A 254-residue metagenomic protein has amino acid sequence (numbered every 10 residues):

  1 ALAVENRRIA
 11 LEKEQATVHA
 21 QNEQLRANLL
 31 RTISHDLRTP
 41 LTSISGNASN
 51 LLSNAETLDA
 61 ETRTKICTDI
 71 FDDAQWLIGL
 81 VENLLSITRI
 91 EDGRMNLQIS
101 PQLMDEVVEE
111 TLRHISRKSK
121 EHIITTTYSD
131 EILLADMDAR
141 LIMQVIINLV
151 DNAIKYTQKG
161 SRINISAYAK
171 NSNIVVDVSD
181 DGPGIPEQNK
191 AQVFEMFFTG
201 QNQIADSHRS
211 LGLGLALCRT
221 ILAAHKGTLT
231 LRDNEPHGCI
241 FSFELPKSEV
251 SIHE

Functional and structural regions predicted by a protein language model:
D72-L77: Short alpha-helical segment of the dimerization/phosphotransfer core of two-component systems
Q98-L103, T125-L133: Conserved catalytic submotifs in the C-terminal HATPase_c
A153-I154: Short helix-loop "hinge" at the ATP-lid/N-box region of the Bergerat-fold HATPase_c
G160-S172: Short beta-strand/loop element within the Bergerat-fold HATPase_c
I185-T199: Short conserved segment of the HATPase_c
G214, C218: Short alpha-helical Gxxx[C/S/T] motif in the catalytic ATP-binding
